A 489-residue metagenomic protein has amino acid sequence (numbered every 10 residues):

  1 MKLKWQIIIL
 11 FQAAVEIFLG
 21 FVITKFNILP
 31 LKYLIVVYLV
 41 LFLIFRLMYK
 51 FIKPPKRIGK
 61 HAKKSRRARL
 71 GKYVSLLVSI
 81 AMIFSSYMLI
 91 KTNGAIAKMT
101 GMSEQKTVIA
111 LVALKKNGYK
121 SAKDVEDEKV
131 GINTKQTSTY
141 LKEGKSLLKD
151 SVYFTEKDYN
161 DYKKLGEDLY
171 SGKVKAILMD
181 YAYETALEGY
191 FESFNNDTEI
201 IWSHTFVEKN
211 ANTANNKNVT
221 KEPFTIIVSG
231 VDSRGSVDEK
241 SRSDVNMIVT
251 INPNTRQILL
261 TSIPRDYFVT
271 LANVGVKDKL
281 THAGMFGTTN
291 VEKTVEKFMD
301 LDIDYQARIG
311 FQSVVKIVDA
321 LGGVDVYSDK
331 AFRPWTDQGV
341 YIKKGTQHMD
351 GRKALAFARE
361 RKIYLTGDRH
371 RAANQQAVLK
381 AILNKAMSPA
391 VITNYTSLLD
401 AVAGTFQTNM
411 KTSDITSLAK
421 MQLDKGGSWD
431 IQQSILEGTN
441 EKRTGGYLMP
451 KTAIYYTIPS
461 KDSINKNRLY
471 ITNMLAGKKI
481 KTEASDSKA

Functional and structural regions predicted by a protein language model:
M1-W5, R57-A62, K478, T482-A489: Short, Lys/Arg-enriched, disordered terminal segments
L3-I52: Membrane-embedded alpha-helical segments of integral membrane proteins
N27-I28, K56, G94: Membrane-interfacial segments
V36-S75: Cytosolic-side transmembrane helix boundary signature
K53, V78-M82, K129, L148-D150: N-terminus-biased targeting/localization segments
R66-I90: Internal/C-terminal transmembrane anchor helices
Y87-G101: Sec-dependent signal peptide cleavage junction
K98-T107, V112-K116, K120-K123, E128-A489: Non-catalytic, solvent-exposed segments at the cell envelope interface
